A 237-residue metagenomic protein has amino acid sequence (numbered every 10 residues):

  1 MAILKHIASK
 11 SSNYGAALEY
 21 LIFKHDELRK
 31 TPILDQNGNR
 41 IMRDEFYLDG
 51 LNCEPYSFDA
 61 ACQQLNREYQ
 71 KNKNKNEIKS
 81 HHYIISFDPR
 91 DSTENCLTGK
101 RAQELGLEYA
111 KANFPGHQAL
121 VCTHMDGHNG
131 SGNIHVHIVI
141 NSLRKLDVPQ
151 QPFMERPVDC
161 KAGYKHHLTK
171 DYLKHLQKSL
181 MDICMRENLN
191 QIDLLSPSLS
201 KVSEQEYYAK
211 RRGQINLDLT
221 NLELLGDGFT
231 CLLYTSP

Functional and structural regions predicted by a protein language model:
M1-S236: N-terminal nicking endonuclease/strand-transfer module with a His-rich metal-binding environment and a catalytic Tyr
